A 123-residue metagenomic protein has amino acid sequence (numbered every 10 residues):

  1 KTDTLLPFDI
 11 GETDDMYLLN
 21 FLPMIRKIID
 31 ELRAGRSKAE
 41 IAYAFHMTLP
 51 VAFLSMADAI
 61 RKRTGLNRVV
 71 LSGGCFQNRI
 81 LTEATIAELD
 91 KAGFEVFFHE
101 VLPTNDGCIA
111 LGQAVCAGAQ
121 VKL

Functional and structural regions predicted by a protein language model:
K1-L66, I80-A87: A contiguous, well-structured pocket-lining segment that forms one wall/lid of small-molecule binding clefts in soluble
G11-T13, G107, A114: Short capping/connector residues at structural and topological boundaries
F45, L49, A57, V70-C75 (+1 more regions): Active-site proximal loops enriched in glycine and acidic residues that flank catalytic Cys/His/Asp and coordinate
T64, R68-G73, K122-L123: Short alpha-helical "patches" and their helix-cap loops
R68-V69, R79, T85-I109: Conserved phosphate-binding/catalytic loops in two-lobed NTP-binding clefts
A114-L123: Acidic, glycine/GT-rich loop-and beta-edge segments that sit at the periphery of enzyme/chaperone cores
